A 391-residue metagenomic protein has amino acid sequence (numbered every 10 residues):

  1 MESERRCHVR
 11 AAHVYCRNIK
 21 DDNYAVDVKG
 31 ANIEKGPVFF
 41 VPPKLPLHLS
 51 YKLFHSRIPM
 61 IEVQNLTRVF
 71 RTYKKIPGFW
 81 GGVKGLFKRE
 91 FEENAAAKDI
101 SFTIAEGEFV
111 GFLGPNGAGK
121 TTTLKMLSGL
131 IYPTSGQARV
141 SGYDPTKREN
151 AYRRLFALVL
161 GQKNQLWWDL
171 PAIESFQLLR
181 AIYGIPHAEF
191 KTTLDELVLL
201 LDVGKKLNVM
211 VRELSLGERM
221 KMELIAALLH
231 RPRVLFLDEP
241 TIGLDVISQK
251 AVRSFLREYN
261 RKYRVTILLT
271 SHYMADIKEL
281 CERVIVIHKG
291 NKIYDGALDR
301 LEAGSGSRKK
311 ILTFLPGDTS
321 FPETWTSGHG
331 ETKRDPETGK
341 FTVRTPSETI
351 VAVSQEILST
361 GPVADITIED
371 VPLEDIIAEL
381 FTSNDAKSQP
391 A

Functional and structural regions predicted by a protein language model:
G78-L86, Q177, A181, A188-K206: Conserved ABC ATPase "signature" region
G136-T146, A151-F156: Conserved ABC transporter NBD signature motif
D169, M210-L214: Conserved ABC ATPase signature
R231: Conserved catalytic motifs of ABC-family nucleotide-binding domains
L235-E239: Catalytic Walker B motif of ABC-type/P-loop ATPase nucleotide-binding domains
R253-R344: ABC transporter nucleotide-binding domain
